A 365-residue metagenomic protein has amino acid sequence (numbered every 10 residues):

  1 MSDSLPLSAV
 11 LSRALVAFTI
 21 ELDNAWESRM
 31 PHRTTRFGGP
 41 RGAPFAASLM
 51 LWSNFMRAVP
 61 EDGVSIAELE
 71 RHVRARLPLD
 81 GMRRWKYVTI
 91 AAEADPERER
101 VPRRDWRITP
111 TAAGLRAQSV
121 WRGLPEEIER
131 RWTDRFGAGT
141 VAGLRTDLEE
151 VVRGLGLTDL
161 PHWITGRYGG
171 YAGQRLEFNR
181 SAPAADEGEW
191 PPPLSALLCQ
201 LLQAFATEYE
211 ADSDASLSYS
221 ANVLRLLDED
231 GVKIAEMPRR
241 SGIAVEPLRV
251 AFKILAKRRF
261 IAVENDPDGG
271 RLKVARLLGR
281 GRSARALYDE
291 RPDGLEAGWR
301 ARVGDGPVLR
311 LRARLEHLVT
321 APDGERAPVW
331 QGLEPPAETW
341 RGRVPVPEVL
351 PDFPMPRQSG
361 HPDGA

Functional and structural regions predicted by a protein language model:
M1-A9, F45-L49, V59, R74-A75 (+9 more regions): Short, low-complexity cationic-aromatic patches
M1-L5, T34-P40, G139-A196, G306-A365: C-terminal regulatory/oligomerization modules of transcriptional regulators
S2-L5, S12, I20, N24 (+3 more regions): The feature marks the first
V10-R13, A17, L197: Long C-terminal interaction/binding lobes of large macromolecular proteins
A17, E21, A25, E127 (+8 more regions): Solvent-exposed, charged/polar functional surfaces in cytosolic regulatory/catalytic domains
I20-P102, R153, W163, A206-R259 (+4 more regions): N-terminal helix-turn-helix DNA-binding core of bacterial DNA-binding proteins
D80-R153, K253-A313: Charged, amphipathic alpha-helical coiled-coil/dimerization segments
